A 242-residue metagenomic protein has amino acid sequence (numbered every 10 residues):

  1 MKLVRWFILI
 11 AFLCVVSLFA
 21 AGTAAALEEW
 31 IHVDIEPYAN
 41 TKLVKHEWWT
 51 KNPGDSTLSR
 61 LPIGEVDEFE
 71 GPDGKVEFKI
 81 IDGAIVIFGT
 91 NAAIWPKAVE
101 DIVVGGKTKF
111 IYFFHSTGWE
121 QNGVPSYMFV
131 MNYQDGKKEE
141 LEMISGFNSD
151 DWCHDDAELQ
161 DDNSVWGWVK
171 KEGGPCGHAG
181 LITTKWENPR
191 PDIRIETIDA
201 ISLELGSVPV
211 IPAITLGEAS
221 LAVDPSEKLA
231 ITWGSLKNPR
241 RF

Functional and structural regions predicted by a protein language model:
M1-W6: Positively charged n-region of N-terminal signal peptides that target proteins for export
I8-F19: Bacterial N-terminal signal peptides
L13, E218-E227: General secondary-structure propensity
G22-A219: N-terminal/edge-of-domain interface segments
V223-F242: Short acidic, low-complexity intrinsically disordered linear motifs used for protein-protein interactions
